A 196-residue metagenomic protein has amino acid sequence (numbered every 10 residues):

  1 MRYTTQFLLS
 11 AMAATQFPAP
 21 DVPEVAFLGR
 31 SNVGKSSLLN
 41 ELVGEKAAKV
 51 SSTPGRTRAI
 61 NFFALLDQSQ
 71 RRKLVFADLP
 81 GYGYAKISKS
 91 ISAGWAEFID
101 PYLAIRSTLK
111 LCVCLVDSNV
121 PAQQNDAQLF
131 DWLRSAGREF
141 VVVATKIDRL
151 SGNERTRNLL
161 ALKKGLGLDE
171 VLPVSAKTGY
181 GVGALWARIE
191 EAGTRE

Functional and structural regions predicted by a protein language model:
M1-Y84, T194: Conserved G1/Walker A P-loop phosphate-binding module
R2-T15, R149-E196: Canonical P-loop GTPase G-domain recognition
T15, K46, Y84-I87, Q123 (+2 more regions): Conserved protein kinase catalytic core
F17, T57-N61, L74, P80-K110 (+1 more regions): Switch II of P-loop NTPase G domains
V33, S90-E97, Q124, R157 (+2 more regions): Charged, alpha-helix-enriched surfaces in structured cytosolic catalytic cores of large nucleotide-utilizing machines
R56, G81-G83, N119-P121, K146-S151 (+1 more regions): Conserved nucleotide-binding/hydrolysis micro-motifs of P-loop NTPases
F63, T145, L185: Residue-level signal for inorganic ion chemistry
F98-E170: Conserved C-terminal guanine-recognition region of P-loop GTPase G domains, centered on the G4
